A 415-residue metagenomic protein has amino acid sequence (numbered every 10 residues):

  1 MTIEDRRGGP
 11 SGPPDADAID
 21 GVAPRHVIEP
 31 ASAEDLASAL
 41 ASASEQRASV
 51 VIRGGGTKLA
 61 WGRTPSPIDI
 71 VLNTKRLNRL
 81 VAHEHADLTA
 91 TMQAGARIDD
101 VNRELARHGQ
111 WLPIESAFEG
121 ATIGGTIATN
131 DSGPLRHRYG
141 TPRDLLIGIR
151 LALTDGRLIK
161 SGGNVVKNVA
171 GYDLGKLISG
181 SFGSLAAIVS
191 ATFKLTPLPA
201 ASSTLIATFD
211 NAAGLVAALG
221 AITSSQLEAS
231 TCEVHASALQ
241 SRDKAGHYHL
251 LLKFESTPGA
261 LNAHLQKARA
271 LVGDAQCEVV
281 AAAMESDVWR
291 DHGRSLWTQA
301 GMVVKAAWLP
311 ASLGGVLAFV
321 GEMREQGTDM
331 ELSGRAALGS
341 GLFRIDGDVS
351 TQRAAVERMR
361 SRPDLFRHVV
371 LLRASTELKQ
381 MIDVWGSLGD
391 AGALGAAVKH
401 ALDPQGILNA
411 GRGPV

Functional and structural regions predicted by a protein language model:
M1-I28, S42-V50, G55-T57, A275-V280 (+1 more regions): N-terminal accessory segments
A16-V50, I68, T74-F118, D131-N164 (+3 more regions): N-terminal glycine-rich flavin-associated loop
D35-S38, D100, A212-A217, P258-Q266 (+2 more regions): Short, conserved charged micro-motifs
G55, G62-D69, K75, F118 (+2 more regions): Conserved glycine-rich FAD pyrophosphate-binding loop
A60-P65, R242-K244: Short glycine-biased active-site loop of nucleotidyltransferases that positions the nucleotide triphosphate and helps
L88, A245-E255, L338-D346: A generic structural motif
A128, I147-A300: C-terminal substrate-binding/cap subdomain adjacent to the FAD-binding core in PCMH-type and related FAD-linked
